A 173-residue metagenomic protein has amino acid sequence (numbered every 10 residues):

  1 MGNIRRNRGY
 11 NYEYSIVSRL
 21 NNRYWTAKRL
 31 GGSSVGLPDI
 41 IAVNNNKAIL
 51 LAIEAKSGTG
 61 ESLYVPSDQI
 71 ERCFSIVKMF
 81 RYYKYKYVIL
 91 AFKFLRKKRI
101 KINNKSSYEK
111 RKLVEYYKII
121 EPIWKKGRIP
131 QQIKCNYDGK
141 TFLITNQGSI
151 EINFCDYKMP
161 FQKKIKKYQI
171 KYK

Functional and structural regions predicted by a protein language model:
M1-G31: Acidic-basic catalytic patches of nuclease active cores, encompassing PD-(D/E)XK and other metal-cofactor nuclease
N3, G58-E61: Surface-exposed cleft-lining segments at the edges of enzyme active sites
N3-N7, Y87-K173: Domain-level recognition of nuclease-like catalytic cores that cleave nucleotide substrates
L20, I40-A42, I49-T59: Conserved catalytic cores of phosphodiester-cleaving nucleases, focusing on short active-site segments
R29, E54, L90-F92: Structural signal for conserved beta-strand scaffold positions within catalytic alpha/beta enzyme cores
G32, N45-K47: Short polar/acidic secondary-structure junctions
S34-L37: Short acidic/glycine-enriched loop/turn segments that link adjacent beta-strands
L63-L90, K112-E115: Short, charged, amphipathic alpha-helix that recurs within catalytic cores of restriction-modification and other
